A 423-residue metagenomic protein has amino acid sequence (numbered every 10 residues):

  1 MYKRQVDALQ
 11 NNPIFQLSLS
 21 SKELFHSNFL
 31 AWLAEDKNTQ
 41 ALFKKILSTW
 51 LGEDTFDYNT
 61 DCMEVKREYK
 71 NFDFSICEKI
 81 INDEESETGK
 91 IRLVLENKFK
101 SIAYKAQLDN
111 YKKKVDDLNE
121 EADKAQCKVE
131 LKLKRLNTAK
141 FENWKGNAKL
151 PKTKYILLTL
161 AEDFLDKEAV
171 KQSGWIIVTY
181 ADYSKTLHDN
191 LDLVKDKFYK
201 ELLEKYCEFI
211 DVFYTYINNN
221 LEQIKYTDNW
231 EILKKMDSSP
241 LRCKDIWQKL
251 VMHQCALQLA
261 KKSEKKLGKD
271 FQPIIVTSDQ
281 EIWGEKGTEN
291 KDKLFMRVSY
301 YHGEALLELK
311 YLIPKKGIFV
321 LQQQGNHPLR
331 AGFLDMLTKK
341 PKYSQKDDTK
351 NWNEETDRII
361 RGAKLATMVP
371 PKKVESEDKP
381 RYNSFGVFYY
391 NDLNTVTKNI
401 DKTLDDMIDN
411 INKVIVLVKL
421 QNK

Functional and structural regions predicted by a protein language model:
M1-Q5: Conserved small/polar residues in nucleotide/adenosyl-binding loops
V6, R67-N71, I76-G284, T288 (+3 more regions): Acidic metal-coordinating catalytic centers involved in nucleic-acid phosphodiester chemistry
A8-N12: Short linear interaction motifs
S18-Y58, W247-D279: Acidic-basic catalytic patches of nuclease active cores, encompassing PD-(D/E)XK and other metal-cofactor nuclease
N59-E64: Acidic/His/Gly-enriched intrinsically disordered linker/tail segments that often contain short helix/coil "MoRF-like"
E85-L93, L312, G332-K350, K398 (+2 more regions): Extended Gly/Ser/Thr-rich low-complexity repeat segments, especially those forming or decorating extracellular
I224-G386: Polyanion-binding interface signature
R361-K423: C-terminal amphipathic "assembly/sorting" segment characterized by alternating charged and hydrophobic residues
